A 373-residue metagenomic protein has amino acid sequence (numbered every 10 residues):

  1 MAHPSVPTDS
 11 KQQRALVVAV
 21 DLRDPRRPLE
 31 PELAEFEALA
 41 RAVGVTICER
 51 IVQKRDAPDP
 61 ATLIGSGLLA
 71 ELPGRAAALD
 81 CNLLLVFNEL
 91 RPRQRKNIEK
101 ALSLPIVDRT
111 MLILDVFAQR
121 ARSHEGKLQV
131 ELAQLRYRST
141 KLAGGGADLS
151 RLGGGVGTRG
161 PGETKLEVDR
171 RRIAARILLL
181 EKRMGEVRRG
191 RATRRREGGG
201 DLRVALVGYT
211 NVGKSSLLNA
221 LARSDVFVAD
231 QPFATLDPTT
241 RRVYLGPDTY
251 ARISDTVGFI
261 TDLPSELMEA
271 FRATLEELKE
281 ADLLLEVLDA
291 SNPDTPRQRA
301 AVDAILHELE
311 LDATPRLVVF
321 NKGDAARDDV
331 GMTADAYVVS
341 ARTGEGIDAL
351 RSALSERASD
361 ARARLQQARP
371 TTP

Functional and structural regions predicted by a protein language model:
M1-L22, E32, E37, R136-V212 (+4 more regions): C-terminal-of-GTPase-core extension/linker across diverse P-loop GTPases
M1-R109, I113-L114: N-terminal accessory targeting/assembly segments
H3, R195-G199, A220-R252, L263-A270 (+1 more regions): Switch I (effector-binding) loop of TRAFAC-class P-loop GTPase G-domains
D9-S10, A76-A78, T235, V243-P247 (+5 more regions): Conserved catalytic network of the ASCE P-loop NTPase/AAA+ motor domain
D21-P25, R55-A57, E89-P92, M111-L114 (+4 more regions): Conserved nucleotide-binding/hydrolysis micro-motifs of P-loop NTPases
R23-P28, A57-T62, R120-E125, K165 (+4 more regions): Flexible beta-alpha connector loops of hexameric P-loop NTPases
M111-L132: Short alpha-helix plus adjacent loop in nuclease-associated cores
E266-N292, A304, E308: Inter-motif core of Ras-like GTPase G domains
